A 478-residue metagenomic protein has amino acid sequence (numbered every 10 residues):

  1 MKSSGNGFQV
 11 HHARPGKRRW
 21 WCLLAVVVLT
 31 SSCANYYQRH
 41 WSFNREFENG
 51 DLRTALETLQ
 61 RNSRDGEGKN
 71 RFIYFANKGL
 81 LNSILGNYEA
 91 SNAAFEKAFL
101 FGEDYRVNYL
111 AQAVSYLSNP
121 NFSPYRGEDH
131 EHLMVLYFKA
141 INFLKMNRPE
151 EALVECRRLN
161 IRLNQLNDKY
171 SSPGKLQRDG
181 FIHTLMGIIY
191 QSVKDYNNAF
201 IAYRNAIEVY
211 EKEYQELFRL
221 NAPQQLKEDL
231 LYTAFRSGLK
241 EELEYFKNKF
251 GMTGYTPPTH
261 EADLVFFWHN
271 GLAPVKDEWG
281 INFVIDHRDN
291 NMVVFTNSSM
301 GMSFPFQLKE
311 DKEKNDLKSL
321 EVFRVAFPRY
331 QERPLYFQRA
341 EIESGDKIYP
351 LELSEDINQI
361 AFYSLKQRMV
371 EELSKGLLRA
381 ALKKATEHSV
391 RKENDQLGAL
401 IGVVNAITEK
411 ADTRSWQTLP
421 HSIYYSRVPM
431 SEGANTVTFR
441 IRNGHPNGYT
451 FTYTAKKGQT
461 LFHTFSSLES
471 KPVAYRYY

Functional and structural regions predicted by a protein language model:
T30-D51: Bacterial Sec signal peptide processing site at the extreme N-terminus
E67-R71, G102-A111, Q165-S172, I207-E242: Boundary/linker segments of alpha-helical solenoid repeat arrays
A93-E103, R157-I161, D195-Y214: TPR/TPR-like (Sel1-like) alpha-helical repeat modules
L243-Y478: Short loop/turn and low-complexity linker motifs enriched in small/turn-promoting residues
